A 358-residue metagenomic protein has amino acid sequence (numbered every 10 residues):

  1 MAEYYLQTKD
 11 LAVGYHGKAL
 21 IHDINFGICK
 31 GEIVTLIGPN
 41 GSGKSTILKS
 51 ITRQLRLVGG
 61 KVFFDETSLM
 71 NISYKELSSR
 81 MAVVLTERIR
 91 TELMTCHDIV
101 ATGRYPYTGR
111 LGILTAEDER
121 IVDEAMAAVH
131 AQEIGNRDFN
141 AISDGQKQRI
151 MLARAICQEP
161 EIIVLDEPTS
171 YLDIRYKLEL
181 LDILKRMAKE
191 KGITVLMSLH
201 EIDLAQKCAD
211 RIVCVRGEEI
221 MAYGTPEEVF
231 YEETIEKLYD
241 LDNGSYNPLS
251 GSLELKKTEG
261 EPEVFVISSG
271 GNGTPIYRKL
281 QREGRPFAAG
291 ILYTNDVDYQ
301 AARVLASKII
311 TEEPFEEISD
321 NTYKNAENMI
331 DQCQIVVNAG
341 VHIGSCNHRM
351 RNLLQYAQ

Functional and structural regions predicted by a protein language model:
I37-P39: The feature captures the beta-strand-to-loop junction immediately N-terminal to the Walker
T52: Helix-to-loop junction immediately C-terminal to a conserved catalytic motif
G60-S68: Conserved ABC transporter NBD signature motif
A101, A116-G135: Conserved ABC ATPase "signature" region
E159: Conserved catalytic motifs of ABC-family nucleotide-binding domains
I163-E167: Catalytic Walker B motif of ABC-type/P-loop ATPase nucleotide-binding domains
D240-I318, N338-A339: ABC ATPase nucleotide-binding domains
